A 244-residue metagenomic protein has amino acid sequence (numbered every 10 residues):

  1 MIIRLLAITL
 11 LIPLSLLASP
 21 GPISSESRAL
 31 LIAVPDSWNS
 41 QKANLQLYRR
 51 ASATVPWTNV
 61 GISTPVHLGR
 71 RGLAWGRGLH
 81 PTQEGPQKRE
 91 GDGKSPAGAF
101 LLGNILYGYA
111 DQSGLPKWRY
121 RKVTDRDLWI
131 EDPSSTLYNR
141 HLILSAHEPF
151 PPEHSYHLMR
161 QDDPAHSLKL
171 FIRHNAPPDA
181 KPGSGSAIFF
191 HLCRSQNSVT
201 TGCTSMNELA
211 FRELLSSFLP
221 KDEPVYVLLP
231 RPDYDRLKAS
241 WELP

Functional and structural regions predicted by a protein language model:
M1-I8: Sec-dependent signal peptide recognition, specifically the positively charged N-region followed immediately by
T9-A18: Hydrophobic h-region of N-terminal signal peptides that target proteins for export in Gram-negative bacteria
S19-T200, L209-P244: Cell wall/extracellular polymer interaction/catalysis modules
C203: Short cysteine clusters
M206: A conserved hydrophobic position in a structured secondary element of the catalytic/binding core that shapes
